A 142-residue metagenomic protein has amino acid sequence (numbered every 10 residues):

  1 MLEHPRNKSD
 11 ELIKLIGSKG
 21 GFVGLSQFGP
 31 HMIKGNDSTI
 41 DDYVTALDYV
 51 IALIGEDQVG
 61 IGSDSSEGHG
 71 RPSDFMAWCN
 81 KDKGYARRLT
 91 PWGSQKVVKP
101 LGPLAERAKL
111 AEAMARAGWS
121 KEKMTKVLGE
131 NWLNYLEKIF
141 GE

Functional and structural regions predicted by a protein language model:
M1-L2, H31-S38: The substrate-binding groove and active-site-proximal loops of carbohydrate-active enzymes, especially glycoside
H4-G21, D41-D57: Histidine/acidic residue-rich metal-binding segments in metalloenzymes
G17-G21, D48, A52-G55, G70 (+3 more regions): Sec-exported extracytoplasmic/periplasmic mature domains
V23, D64, M124: Conserved, mostly hydrophobic/aromatic
Q27-H31, S65-E67: Active-site-proximal loop/turn and secondary-structure-junction residues that shape catalytic pockets, frequently
T39-A52, M76-L89, G141: Short, electropositive alpha-helical surface patch
I54-C79, Y85-S94, K99-P100: Short acidic/histidine-rich active-site segments
W92-E142: Mid-to-C-terminal alpha-helical segments outside catalytic/metal-binding sites
